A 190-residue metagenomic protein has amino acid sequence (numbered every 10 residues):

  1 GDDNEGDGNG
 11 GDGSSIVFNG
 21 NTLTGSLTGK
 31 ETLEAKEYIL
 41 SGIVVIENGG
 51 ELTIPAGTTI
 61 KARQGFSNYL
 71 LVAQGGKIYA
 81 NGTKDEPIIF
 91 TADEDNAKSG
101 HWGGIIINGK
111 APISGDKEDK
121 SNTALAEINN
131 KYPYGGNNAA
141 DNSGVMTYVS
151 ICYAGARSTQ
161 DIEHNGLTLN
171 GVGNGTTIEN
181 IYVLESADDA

Functional and structural regions predicted by a protein language model:
G1-A190: Beta-strand/loop edge motif enriched in small/polar residues
